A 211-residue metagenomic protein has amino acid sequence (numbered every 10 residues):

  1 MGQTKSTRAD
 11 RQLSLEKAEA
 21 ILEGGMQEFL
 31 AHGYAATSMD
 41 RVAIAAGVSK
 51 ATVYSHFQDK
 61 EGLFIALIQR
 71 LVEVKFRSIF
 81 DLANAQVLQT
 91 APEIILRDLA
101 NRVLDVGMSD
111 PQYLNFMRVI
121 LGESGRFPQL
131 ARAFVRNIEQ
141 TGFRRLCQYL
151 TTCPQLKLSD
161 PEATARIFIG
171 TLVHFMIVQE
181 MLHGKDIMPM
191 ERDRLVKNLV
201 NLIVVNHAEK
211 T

Functional and structural regions predicted by a protein language model:
M1-E16, E209-T211: N-terminal intrinsically disordered/low-complexity leader segments
K17, K60, L71-K75, L96-L99 (+5 more regions): Hydrophobic/aromatic residues within well-ordered alpha-helical segments
A20, G24-G62, A66-R70: Helix-turn-helix
A66, F80-Y113, M117, P161-A165: Hydrophobic alpha-helical connector segments
R70-E93, M181-E191: Short, flexible, glycine-rich and Lys/Arg-enriched loop motifs at helix boundaries that contact anionic partners
G107-R136, I177-L182: Amphipathic alpha-helical segments used for helix-helix packing
S109, P128-Q155, R194-K197: Amphipathic alpha-helical packing segments from all-alpha helical-bundle domains
R132, T151-N201, T211: Hydrophobic/aromatic-rich alpha-helical bundle segments in the mid-to-C-terminal region
